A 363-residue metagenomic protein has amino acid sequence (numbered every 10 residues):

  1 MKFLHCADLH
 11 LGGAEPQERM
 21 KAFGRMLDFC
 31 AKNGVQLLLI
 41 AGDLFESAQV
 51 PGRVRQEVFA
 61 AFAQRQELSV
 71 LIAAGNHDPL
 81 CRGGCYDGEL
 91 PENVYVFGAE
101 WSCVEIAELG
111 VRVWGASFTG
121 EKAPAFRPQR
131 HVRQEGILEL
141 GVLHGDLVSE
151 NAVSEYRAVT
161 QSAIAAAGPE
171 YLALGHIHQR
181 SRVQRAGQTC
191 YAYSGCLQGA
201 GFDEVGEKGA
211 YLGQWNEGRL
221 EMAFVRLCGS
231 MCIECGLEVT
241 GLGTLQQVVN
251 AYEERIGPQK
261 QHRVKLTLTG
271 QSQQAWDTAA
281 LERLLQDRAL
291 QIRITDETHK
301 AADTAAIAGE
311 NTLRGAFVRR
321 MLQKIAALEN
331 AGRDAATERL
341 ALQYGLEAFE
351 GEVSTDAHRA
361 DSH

Functional and structural regions predicted by a protein language model:
M1-E57, E135-I137, R339-Q343, A348-H363: N-terminal active-site segment of His-dependent metallophosphoesterases
H10-A14, E18, R112-S117, S230-G243: Acidic/glycine-enriched edge-of-secondary-structure segments
A31-K32, A63, G257: Residue-level signal for alpha-helix termini/capping positions
L37, E46-A192, C196-E207, Q214: His/Asp/Glu-rich metal-coordinating catalytic cores of metallo-dependent phosphodiesterases/hydrolases acting on
A41, G175, T269: Conserved residues at the C-terminal ends of beta-strands
E207-A210, C232: Short hydrophobic/aromatic beta-strand or adjacent loop that forms the aromatic wall/cage of a ligand/substrate-binding
E217-H363: Accessory, non-catalytic peripheral segments of nucleic-acid enzymes
